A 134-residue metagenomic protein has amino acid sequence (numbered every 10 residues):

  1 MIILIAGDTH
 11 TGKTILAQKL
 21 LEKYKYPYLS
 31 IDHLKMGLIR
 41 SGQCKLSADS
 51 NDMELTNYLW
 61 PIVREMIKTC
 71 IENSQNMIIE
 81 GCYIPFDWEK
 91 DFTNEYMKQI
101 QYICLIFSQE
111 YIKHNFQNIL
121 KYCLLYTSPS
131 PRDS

Functional and structural regions predicted by a protein language model:
I5: Hydrophobic anchor at the beta1->P-loop junction of P-loop NTPases
D8: P-loop (Walker A) phosphate-binding loop of NTP-binding proteins
T11: ATP-binding Walker
T14: Walker A/P-loop
Q18, E22-Y58: Conserved substrate/cofactor phosphate-moiety recognition/catalytic segment in nucleotide-dependent phosphotransferases
L55-M97: Glycine-rich phosphate-binding loop used to anchor ATP phosphates in small-molecule kinases, encompassing both
K98-N118: Conserved phosphate-donor/acceptor-positioning beta-strand/loop module used by diverse small-molecule
Y126-S134: Single conserved hydrophobic/aromatic residue that forms the stacking wall/gate of nucleotide- or nucleobase-binding
